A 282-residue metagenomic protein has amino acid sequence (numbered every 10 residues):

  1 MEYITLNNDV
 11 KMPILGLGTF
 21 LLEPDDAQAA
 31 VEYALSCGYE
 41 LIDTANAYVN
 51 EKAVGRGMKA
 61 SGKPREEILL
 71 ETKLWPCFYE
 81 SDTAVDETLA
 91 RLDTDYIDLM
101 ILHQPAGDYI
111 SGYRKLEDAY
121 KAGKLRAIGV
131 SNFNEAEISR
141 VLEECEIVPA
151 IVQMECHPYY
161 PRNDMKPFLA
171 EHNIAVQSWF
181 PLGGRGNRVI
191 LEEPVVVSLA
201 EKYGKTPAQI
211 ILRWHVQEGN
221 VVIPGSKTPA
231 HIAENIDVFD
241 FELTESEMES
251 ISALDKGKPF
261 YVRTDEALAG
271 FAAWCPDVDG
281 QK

Functional and structural regions predicted by a protein language model:
M1-I68, D82, L182-G183, V278-K282: N-terminal binding-site loop/beta-alpha segment at the start of enzyme catalytic domains that lines or forms
L22-D25, A45-A53, W75-S81, P105-I110 (+2 more regions): Acidic-and-aromatic substrate-binding clefts and catalytic sites of carbohydrate-active enzymes
L22-L35, F78-D93, S111, A136-S139: Short, acidic/polar
Y39, T94-I97, L125, P149: A structural motif
E40-A45, E71-T72, I101, A127-G129 (+1 more regions): Short catalytic-loop micro-motif centered on adjacent basic/acidic residues
R65-Y79, D98-P105, N132: A short, structured active-site edge motif that brings together acidic residues
S81-L102, D118-A122, E144: CE4/NodB-like, metal-dependent polysaccharide N-deacetylase domain that modifies extracellular/periplasmic N-acetylated
Q104-K282: Beta/alpha (TIM)-barrel catalytic core signal, keyed to glycine-rich beta->alpha loops juxtaposed to Asp/Glu that bind
